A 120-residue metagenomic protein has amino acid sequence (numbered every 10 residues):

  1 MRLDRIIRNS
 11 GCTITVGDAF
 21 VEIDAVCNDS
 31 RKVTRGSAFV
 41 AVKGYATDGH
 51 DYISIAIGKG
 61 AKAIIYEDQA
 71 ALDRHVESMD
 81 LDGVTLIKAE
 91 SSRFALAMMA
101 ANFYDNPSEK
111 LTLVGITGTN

Functional and structural regions predicted by a protein language model:
M1-M98: N-terminal leader/targeting and accessory segments in enzymes
A101-N120: Walker A (P-loop) phosphate-binding motif
